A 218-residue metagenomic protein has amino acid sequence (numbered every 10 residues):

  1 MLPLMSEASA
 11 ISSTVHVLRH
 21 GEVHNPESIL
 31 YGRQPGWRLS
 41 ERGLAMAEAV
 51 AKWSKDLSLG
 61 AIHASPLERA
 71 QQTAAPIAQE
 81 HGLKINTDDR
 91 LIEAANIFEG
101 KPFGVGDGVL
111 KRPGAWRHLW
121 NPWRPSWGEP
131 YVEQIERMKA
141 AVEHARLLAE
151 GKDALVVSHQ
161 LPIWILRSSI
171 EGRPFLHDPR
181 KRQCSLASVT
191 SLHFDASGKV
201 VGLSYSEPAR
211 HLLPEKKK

Functional and structural regions predicted by a protein language model:
L2, E7, S13-I85: Active-site-proximal alpha-helix that buttresses catalytic centers in soluble enzyme cores
L2-S13, L83-T87, E93-D107, L147-K152 (+1 more regions): Acidic, low-complexity terminal tails and accessory targeting/binding regions of phosphate-metabolizing enzymes
V15, K152-Q160: Generic beta-sheet signal
H24, R69-Q71, A94-A95, P162-W164: Short, active-site-adjacent cap segments at secondary-structure transitions
R38, Q79-K139, S204-Y205, P214: Phosphate-handling substructures
E48-K55, I135, K139-L147: Generic structural signal for well-ordered alpha-helical scaffold segments
A64-S65, E136, V157-S158: Short beta-strand scaffold positions
P76, I165-S169: Active-site signature of alpha/beta-hydrolase-fold catalytic machinery across serine- and Asp/Cys-nucleophile hydrolases
